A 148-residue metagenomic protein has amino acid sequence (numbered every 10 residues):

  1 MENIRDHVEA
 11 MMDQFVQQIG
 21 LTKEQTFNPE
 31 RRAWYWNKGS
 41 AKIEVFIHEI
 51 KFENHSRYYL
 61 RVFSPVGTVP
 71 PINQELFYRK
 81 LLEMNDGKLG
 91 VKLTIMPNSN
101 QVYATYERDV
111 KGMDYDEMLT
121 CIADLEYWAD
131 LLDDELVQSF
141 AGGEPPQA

Functional and structural regions predicted by a protein language model:
M1-F46, E53, G87, T94: Charge-rich, low-complexity N-terminal segments
E2, D6, P71-I72, G112-L119: Ordered, soluble secondary-structure elements with a strong preference for glycine-centered loop motifs and nearby
I43-P70: A short acidic-to-branched-hydrophobic micro-motif
R61-Q101: Short, internal acidic amphipathic alpha-helical interface segments that mediate docking to partner proteins
F77-N85, E107-S139: Ampiphathic alpha-helical segments that act as solvent-exposed interaction surfaces
V102-Y106: Short, aliphatic-rich beta-strand segments
V137-A148: Short, highly charged C-terminal tails/helix-capping segments
